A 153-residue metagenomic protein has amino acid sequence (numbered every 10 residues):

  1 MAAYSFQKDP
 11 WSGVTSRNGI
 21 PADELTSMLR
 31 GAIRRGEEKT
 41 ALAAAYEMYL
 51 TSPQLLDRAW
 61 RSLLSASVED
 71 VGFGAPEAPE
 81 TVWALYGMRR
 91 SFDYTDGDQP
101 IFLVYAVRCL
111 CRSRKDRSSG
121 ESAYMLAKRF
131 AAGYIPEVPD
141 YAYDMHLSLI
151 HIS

Functional and structural regions predicted by a protein language model:
A2-S119: Extended, largely alpha-helical regulatory/partner-binding modules appended to the mid-to-C-terminal parts
A106, A123-H146: Amphipathic alpha-helical interface segments
I150-I152: Conserved small/polar residues in nucleotide/adenosyl-binding loops
